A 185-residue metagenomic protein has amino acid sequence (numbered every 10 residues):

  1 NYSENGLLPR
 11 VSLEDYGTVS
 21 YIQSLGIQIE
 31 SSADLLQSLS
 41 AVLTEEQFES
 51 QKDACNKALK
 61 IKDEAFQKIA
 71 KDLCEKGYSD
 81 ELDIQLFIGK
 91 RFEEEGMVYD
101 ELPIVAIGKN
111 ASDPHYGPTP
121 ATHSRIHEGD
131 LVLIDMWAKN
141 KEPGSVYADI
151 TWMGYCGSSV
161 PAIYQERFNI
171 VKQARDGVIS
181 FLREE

Functional and structural regions predicted by a protein language model:
N1-E185: Active-site neighborhoods and metal-handling regions in enzymes and metal-associated proteins
